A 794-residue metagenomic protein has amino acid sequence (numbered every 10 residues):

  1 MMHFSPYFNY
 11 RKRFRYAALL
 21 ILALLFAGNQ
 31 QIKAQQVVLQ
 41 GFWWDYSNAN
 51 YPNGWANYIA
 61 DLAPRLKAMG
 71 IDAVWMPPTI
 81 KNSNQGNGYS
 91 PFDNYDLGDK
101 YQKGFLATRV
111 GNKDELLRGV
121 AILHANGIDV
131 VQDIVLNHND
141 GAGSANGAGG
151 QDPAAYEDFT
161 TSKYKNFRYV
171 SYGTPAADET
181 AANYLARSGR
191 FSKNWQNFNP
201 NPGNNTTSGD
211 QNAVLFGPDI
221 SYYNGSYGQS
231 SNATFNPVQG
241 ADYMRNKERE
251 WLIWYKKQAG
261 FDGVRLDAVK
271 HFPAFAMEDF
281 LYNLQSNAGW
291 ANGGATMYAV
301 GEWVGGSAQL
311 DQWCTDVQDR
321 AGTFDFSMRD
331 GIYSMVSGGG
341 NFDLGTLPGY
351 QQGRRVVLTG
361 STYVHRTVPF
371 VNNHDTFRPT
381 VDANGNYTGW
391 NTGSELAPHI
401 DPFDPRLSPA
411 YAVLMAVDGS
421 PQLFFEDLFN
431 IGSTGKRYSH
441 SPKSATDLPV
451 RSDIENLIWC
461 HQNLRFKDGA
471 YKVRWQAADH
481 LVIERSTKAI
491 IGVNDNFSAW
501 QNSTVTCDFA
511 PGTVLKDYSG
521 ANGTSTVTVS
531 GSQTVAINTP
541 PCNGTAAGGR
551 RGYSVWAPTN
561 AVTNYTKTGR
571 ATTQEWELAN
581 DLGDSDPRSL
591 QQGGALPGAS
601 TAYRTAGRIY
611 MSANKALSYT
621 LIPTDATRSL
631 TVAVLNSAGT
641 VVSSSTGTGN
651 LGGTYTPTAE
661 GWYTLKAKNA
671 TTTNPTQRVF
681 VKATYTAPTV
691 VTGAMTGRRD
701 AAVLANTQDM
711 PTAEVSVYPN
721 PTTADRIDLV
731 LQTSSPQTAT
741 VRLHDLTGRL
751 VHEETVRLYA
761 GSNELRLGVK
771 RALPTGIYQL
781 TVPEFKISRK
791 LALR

Functional and structural regions predicted by a protein language model:
M1-R13: N-terminal secretory signal peptides that target proteins for export/translocation
S5, K33, A633-S637, V703-Y718 (+1 more regions): C-terminal outer-membrane/trafficking sorting elements
Q36-D61, A68-D72, M76-A259, A276-N292 (+4 more regions): Substrate-binding/active-site clefts of carbohydrate-active enzymes
Q36-L39, Y58-P64, I71, P78 (+4 more regions): Active-site-proximal helices and loops of the catalytic beta/alpha 8
T566-A616, S644-S645, T686-G697, A702: Non-catalytic extracellular/lumenal accessory regions of secreted precursors
T605-D625, V632, Y663-A667, V681 (+1 more regions): Hydrophobic beta-strand segments within beta-rich accessory/binding domains
L630, T671-T686: Edge beta-strands of jelly-roll/beta-sandwich modules across compartments, strongly enriched in secreted/luminal
P657-T671: Noncatalytic modules at the cell exterior or secretory-pathway interfaces, chiefly beta-strand-rich lectin/adhesion
